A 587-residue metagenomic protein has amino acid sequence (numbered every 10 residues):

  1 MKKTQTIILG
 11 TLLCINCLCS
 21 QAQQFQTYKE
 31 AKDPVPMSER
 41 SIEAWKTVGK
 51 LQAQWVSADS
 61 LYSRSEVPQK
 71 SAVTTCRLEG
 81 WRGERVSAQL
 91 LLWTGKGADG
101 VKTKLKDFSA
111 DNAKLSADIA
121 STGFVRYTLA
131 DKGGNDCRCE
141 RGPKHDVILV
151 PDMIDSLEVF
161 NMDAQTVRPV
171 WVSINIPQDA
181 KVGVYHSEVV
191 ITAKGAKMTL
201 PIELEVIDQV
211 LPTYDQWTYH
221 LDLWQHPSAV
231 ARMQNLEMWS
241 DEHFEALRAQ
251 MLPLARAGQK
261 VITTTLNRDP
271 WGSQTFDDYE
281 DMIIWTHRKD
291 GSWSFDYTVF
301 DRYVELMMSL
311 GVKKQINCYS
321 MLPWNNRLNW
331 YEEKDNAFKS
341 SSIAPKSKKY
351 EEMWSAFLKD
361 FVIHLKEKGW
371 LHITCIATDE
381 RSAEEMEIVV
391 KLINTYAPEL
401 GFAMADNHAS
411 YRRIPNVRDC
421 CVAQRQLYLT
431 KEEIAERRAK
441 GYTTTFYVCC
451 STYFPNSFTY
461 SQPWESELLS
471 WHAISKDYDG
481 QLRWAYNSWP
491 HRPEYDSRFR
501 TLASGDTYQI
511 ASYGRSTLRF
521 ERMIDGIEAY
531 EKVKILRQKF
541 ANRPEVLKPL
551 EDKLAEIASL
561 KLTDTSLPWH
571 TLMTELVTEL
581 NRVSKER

Functional and structural regions predicted by a protein language model:
M1-F25: Bacterial Sec-dependent N-terminal signal peptides
S20-G272, K368-L371, L562-R587: Mature N-terminal, pre-catalytic/accessory segment of carbohydrate-active enzymes
R82, E245-A246, F295-V299, E384-E385 (+2 more regions): Short, glycine/acidic-rich beta->alpha junctions
I174-N175, H186-A193, M198-Y396, N407-I414 (+1 more regions): Aromatic-lined carbohydrate-binding surfaces of glycoside hydrolases
N317, G401-A403, T445: Structural detector of well-ordered beta-strand residues that form the stable sheet scaffold of enzyme domains
N329-W330, S342-Y350, W354-H408, Y478 (+1 more regions): Catalytic domains of carbohydrate-active enzymes that cleave complex glycans
L400-L427: Aromatic- and acid-rich polysaccharide-binding/catalytic face of secreted or lumenal carbohydrate-active enzymes
V422-R498, L502: Catalytic-core region of carbohydrate-active enzymes that cleave or remodel glycosidic bonds
